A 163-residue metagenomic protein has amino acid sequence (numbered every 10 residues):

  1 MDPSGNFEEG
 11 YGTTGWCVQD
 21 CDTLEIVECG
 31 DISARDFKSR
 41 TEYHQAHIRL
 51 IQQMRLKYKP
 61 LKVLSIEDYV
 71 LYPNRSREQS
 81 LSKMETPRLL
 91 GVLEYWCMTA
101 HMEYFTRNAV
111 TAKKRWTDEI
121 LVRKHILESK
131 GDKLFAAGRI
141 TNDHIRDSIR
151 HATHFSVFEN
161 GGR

Functional and structural regions predicted by a protein language model:
M1-R163: Phosphate- and other anionic-substrate recognition elements at nucleic-acid/protein interfaces
